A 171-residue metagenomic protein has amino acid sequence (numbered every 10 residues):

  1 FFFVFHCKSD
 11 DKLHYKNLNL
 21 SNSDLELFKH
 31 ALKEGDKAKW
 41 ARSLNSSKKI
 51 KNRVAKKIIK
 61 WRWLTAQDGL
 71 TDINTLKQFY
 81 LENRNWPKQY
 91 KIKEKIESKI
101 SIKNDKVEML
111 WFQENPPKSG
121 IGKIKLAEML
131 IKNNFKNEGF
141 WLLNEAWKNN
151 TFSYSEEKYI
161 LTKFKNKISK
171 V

Functional and structural regions predicted by a protein language model:
F1-F3: Bacterial N-terminal signal peptides
C7, D11-V171: Alpha-helical solenoid repeat scaffolds
